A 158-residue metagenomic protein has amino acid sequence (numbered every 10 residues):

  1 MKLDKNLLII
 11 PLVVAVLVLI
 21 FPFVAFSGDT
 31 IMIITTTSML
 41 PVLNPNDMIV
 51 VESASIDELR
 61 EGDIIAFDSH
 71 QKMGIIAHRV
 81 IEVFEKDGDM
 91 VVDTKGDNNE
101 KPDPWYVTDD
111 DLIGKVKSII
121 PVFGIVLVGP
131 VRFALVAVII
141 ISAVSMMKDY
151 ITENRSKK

Functional and structural regions predicted by a protein language model:
M1-M48, S53-A54, I119-K158: Protein maturation boundaries and topogenic segments
N6, S69-H78, Y106-T108: Short coil-to-beta-strand transition motifs
S27-D29, R60-G62, I75, D87-D89 (+1 more regions): Extracytoplasmic
T35, H78-F84: Conserved positions in beta-strands of structured domains
N46-M48, R60-D63: Structural motif
A54-E58, Q71-G74: Short, charged beta-turn/beta-strand-edge "cap" motif at the junction between a beta-strand and an adjacent loop
I81, D87-G124: Extended, hydrophilic extramembrane loops/domains of integral membrane proteins
